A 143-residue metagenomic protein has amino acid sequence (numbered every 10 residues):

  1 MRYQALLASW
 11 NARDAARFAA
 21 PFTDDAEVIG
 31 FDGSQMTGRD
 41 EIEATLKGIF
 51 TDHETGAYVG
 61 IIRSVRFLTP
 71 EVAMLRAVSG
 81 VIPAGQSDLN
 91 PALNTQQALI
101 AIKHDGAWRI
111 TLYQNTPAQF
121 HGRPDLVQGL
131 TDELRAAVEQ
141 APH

Functional and structural regions predicted by a protein language model:
M1-D14, V138: Short, aromatic-enriched amphipathic alpha-helices that serve as compact interaction elements
A12-D25, I29: Short, well-ordered alpha-helical segments enriched in acidic and aromatic residues
F22, L68-T69, H104: Structural motif
E27-T37, I49-T55: A short gly/proline-enriched turn/hairpin at secondary-structure junctions
D32, A77-S79, Q114: A mature extracytoplasmic/lumenal domain signature
E41-L89: Surface-exposed, charged secondary-structure patches
N94-D125: Short beta-strand edge/turn micro-motifs at domain boundaries
R109, G122-H143: Terminal "cap-and-tail" regions of soluble proteins that handle hydrophobic small molecules
